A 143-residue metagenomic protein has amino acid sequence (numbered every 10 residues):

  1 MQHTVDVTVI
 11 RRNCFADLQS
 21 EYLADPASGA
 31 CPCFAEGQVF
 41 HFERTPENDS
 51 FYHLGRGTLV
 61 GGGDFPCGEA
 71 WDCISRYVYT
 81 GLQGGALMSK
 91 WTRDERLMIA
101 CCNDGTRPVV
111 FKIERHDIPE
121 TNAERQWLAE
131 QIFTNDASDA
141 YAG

Functional and structural regions predicted by a protein language model:
M1-V7: Short structural boundary motif marking the start of a folded domain
T8-I10, E43, E114-H116: A structural detector for beta-sheet-dominated domains
I10-D25: Short, structured beta-strand/loop micro-motifs enriched in basic residues and often containing a Trp
E21-S50: Short, flexible N-terminal segments of the mature chain
C31-C33, C67, C101-C102: Disulfide-bonded cysteines in secreted/extracellular proteins and peptides
V39, D139-A142: Extended, solvent-exposed regions of the mature portions of secreted/cell-surface glycoproteins
E47-C67: Short, Lys/Arg- and Gly-enriched loop/turn segments at beta-strand edges
D72-A140: Short, compact, well-ordered microdomains
